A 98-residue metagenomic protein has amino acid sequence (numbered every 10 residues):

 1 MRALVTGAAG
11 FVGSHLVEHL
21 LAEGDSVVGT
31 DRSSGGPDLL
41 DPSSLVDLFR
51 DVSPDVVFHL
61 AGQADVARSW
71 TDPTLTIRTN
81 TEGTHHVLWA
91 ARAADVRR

Functional and structural regions predicted by a protein language model:
M1-R98: N-terminal Rossmann-like NAD(P)+-binding domain of SDR-like oxidoreductases, especially those catalyzing
